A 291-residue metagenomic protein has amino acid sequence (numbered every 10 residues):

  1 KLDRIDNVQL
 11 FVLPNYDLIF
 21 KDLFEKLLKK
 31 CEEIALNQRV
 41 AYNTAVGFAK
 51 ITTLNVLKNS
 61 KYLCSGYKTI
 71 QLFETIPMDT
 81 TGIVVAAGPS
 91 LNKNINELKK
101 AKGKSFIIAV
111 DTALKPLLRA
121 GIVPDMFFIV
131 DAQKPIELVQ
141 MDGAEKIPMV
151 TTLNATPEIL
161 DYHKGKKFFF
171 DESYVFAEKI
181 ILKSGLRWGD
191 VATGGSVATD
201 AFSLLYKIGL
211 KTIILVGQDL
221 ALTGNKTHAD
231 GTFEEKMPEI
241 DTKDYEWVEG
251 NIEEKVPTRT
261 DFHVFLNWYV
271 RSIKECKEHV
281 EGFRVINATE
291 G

Functional and structural regions predicted by a protein language model:
K1-G82, P89-F106, R119, P135-I147 (+2 more regions): N-terminal donor/sugar-recognition subdomains of glycan-related enzymes, prototypically the membrane-proximal stem
S105-A113, D125-D131, K146-N154, I286-A288: Short internal beta-strands
D111-L114, I129-P135, T152-P157, E172-F176 (+1 more regions): Short, acidic/turn-prone active-site loops that include or flank metal/cofactor- and phosphate-binding residues
A113-L114, G121-D131, L205-A229: Glycine-rich phosphate/pyrophosphate-binding loops and their adjacent beta-strand/loop elements at enzyme active sites
P116-I122, P135-A144, I159-Y162, E178-K183 (+1 more regions): Short, charged, surface-exposed secondary-structure boundary motifs
V123-M126, A144-M149, H163-S173: Active-site regions of enzymes building and remodeling cell-envelope glycoconjugates
F128-K134, V139-K146, F170, A229-W247: Acidic, Ser/Thr-rich peripheral helices and adjacent loops at domain boundaries
E158-L220: Active-site/ligand-binding-proximal alpha/beta "capping" segment
